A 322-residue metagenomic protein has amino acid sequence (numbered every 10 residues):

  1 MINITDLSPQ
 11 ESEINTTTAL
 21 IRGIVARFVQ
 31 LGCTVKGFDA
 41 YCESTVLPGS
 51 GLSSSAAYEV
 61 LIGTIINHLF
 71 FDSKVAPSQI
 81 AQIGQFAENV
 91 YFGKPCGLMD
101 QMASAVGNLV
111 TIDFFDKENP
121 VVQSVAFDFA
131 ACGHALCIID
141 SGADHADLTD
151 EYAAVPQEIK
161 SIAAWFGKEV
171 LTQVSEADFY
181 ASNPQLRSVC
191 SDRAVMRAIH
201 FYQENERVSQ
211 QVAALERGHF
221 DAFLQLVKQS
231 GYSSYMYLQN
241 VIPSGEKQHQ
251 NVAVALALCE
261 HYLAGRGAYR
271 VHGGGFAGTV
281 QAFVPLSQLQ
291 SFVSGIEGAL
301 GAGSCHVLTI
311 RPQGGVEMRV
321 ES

Functional and structural regions predicted by a protein language model:
M1-T16, T111-R270, A282-S322: C-terminal nucleotide
I2-A131, L263, L289-V293, P312: Gly/Ser-rich oxyanion-binding loop with an adjacent helix/lid that shapes the negatively charged ligand pocket
V35, H134-L136, A277: A general secondary-structure signal for short beta-strands and their flanking turns/coil in non-transmembrane regions
D39, A268, T279: Conserved beta-strand and immediately adjacent loop positions that scaffold enzyme active sites
S44-V46, S141-A143, G275: Short, histidine-centered active-site or binding-site loop motifs used for metal coordination, general acid-base
A56-A57, T279-V284: FabD-like malonyl-/acyl-CoA
H272-G278: Short Gly/Ser/Thr- and Asp/Glu-enriched loop/turn motifs at secondary-structure junctions
